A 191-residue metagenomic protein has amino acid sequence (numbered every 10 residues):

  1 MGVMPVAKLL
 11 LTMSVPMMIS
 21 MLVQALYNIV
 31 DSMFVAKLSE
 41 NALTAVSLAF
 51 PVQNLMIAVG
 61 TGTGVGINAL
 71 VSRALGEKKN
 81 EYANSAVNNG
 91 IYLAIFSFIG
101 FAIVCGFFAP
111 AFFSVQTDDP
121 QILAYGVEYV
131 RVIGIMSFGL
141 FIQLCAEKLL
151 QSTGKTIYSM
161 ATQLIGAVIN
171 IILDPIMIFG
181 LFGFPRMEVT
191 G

Functional and structural regions predicted by a protein language model:
M1-S14, V71-F138, F184-G191: Short alpha-helical transmembrane segments in multi-pass integral membrane proteins
V3, A7-L26, V30, V52-V59 (+3 more regions): Residue-level signal for short hydrophobic patches within transmembrane helices of multi-pass membrane transporters
T12, F34-N54, P120-Y125, V189-T190: Interfacial/gating helices of multi-pass transporter permease domains
M17, M21, M33, A69 (+5 more regions): Transmembrane alpha-helix boundary and packing residues in multipass membrane permease domains and related
V23, Y27-D31, G100-V104, F108 (+4 more regions): Alpha-helical membrane-inserting segments
L26-I29, K37-E40, A74-E77, S152-T153 (+1 more regions): Helix-loop interface residues and adjacent transmembrane-helix termini in multi-pass membrane transporters, primarily
L43-G106, L140-S159: Small-residue-rich hydrophobic transmembrane alpha-helices
V168-G191: Membrane-interface helix-loop junctions in multi-pass transport and translocation proteins
